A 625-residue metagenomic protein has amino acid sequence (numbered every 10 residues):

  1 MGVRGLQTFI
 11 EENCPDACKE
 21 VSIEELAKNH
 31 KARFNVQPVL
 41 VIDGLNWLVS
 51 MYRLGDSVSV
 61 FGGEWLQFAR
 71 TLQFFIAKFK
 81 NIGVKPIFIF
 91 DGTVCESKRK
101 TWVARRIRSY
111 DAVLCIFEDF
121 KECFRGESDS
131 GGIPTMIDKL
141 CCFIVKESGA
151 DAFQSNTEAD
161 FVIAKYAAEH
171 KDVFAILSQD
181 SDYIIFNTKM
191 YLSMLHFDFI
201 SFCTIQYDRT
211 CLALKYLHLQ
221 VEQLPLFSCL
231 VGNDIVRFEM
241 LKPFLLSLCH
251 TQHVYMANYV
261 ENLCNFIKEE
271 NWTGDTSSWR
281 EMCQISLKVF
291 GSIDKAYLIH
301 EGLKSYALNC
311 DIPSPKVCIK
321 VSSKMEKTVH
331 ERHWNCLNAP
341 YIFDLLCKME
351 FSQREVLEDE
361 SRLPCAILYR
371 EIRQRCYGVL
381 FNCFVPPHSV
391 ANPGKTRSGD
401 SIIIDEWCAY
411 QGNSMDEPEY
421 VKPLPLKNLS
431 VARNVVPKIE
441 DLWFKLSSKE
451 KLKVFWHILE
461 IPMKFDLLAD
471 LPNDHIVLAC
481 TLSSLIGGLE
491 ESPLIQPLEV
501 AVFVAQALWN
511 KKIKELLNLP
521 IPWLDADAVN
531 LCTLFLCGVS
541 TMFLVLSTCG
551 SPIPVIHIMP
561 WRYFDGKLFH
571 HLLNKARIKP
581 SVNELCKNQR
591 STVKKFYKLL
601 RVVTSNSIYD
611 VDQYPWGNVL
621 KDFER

Functional and structural regions predicted by a protein language model:
M1-N81, K85-F90, V94-G126, L140-I144 (+2 more regions): Charged, low-complexity intrinsically disordered segments
E64-W65, S130, D151-S155: Short, flexible loop segments at the rims of nucleotide/cofactor-binding pockets, characterized by
K85-P86, A152, F174: Hydrophobic anchor at the start of a short beta-strand that flanks the dinucleotide cofactor-binding loop
F90-G92, D151-V162: Acidic carboxylate-rich catalytic motifs and surrounding loops in phosphoryl-/glycosyl-chemistry enzymes
E96-K98, D160-K165, I184-N187: Short, well-ordered, mixed-charge alpha-helical segments that flank or form enzyme active sites
G131-I137, N156-A164: Active-site neighborhood for divalent-cation/phosphate handling
Y166-M194: Acidic, metal-binding active-site segment of PIN/NYN-like and related structure-specific nucleases
